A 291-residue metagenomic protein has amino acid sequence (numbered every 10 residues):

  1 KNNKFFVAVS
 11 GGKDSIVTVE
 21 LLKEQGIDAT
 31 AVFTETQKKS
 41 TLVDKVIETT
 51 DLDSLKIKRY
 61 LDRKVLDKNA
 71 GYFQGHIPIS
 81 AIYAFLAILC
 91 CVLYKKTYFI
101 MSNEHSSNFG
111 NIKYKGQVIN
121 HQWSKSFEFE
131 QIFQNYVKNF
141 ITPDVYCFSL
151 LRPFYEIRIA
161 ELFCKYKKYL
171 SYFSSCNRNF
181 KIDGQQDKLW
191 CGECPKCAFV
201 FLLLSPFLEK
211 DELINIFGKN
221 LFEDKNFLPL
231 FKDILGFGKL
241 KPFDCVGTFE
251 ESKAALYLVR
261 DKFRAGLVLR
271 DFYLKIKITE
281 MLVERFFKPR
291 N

Functional and structural regions predicted by a protein language model:
K1-F5, K13-N291: Nucleotide-activated chemistry modules centered on ATP-dependent adenylation/adenylyltransferase
S10: Metallo-beta-lactamase
